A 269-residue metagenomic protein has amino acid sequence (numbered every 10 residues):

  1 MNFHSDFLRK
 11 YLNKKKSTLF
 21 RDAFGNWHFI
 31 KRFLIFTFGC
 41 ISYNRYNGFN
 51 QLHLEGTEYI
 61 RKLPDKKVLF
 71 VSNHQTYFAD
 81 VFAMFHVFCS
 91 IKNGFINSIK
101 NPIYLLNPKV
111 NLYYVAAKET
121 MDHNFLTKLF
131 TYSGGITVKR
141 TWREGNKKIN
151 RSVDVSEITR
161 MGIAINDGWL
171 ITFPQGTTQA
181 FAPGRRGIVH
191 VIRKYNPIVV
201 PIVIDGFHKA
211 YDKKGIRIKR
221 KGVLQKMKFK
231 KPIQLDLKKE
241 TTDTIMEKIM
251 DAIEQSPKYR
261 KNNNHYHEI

Functional and structural regions predicted by a protein language model:
N2-E55, A83, N124-S133: A transmembrane-helix-recognition feature enriched in membrane-embedded lipid enzymes and envelope glyco-/phospholipid
H28-I35, H74-F78, K239-M246: Generic detection of long, well-ordered alpha-helical segments
G48-E240: Soluble catalytic domains of membrane acyltransferases
I188, I245-E254: Short amphipathic C-terminal alpha-helix that caps PH/PH-like domains
Q255-K261: C-terminal beta-strand edge segments of enzyme domains
N263-I269: Short, highly charged C-terminal tails/helix-capping segments
